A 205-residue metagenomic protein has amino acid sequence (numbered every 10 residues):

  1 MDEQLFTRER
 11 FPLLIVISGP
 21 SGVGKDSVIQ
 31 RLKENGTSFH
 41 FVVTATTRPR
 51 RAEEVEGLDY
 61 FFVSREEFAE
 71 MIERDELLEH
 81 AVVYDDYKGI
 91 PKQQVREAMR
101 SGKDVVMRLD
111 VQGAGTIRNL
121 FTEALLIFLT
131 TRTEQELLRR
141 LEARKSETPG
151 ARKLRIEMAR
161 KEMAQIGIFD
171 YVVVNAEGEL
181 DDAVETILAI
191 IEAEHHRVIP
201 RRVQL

Functional and structural regions predicted by a protein language model:
D2-R8, S146-E147, K161-L205: NTP-dependent small-molecule kinase module
L14-V16: Short hydrophobic/aromatic beta-strand immediately N-terminal to the Walker A/P-loop
S18-P20: P-loop (Walker A) phosphate-binding loop of NTP-binding proteins
K25: Conserved lysine of the Walker
V28-I29: Post-Walker A alpha-helix
K33-V42: Post-Walker A helix-loop "phosphate-sensing" segment adjacent to the P-loop in P-loop NTPases
T46-V105, V111-G115: ATP-dependent small-molecule kinase phosphotransfer cores that center on conserved nucleotide phosphate-binding segments
V105-D110, N119-A143: Conserved phosphate-donor/acceptor-positioning beta-strand/loop module used by diverse small-molecule
